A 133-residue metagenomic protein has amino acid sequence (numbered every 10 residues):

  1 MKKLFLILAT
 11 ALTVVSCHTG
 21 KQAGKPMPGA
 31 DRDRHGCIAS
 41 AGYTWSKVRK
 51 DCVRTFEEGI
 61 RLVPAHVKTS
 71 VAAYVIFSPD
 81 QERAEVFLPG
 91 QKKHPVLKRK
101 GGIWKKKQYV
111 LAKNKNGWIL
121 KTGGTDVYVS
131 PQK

Functional and structural regions predicted by a protein language model:
M1-L4: Positively charged n-region of N-terminal signal peptides that target proteins for export
V14-S16: C-terminal motif of bacterial Sec signal peptides marking the signal peptidase cleavage site
H18-K25: Bacterial lipoprotein signal-peptidase II cleavage site
D31, L111-K133: C-terminal partner/receptor-binding element of secreted or periplasmic proteins
G36-S40: Disulfide-braced loops of extracellular cysteine-rich modules
Y43-S46: Extracellular, cysteine-rich, disulfide-stabilized repeat modules with beta-strand cores
T55-K100: Mature extracytoplasmic domains of secretory-pathway proteins
